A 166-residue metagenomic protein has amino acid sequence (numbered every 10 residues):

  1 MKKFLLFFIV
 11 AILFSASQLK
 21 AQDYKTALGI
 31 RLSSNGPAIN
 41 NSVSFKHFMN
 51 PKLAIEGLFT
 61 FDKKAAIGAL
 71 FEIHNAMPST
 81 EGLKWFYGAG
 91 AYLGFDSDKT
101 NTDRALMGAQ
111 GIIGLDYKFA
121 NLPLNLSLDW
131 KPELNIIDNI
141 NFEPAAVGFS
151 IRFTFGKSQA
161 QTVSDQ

Functional and structural regions predicted by a protein language model:
M1-Y24: Bacterial Sec-dependent N-terminal signal peptides
Q18-A27, S158-Q166: Sec-dependent signal peptide cleavage junction
K20-K63: Short glycine/proline- and aromatic-enriched beta-strand/turn motifs that initiate or cap beta-hairpins
Y24-T26, P37-N41, F61-I67, L83 (+2 more regions): Residues that define the transmembrane beta-barrel architecture of outer-membrane proteins
N35, D62-K64, G94-D96, K131-N135 (+1 more regions): Structural signature of outer-membrane beta-barrel domains
H47-L128: Gram-negative (and chloroplast) outer-membrane scaffold detector with strong preference for beta-barrel transmembrane
S127-E133, S150: C-terminal binding/interaction regions
E143-Q166: Outer-membrane beta-barrel "beta-signal"
